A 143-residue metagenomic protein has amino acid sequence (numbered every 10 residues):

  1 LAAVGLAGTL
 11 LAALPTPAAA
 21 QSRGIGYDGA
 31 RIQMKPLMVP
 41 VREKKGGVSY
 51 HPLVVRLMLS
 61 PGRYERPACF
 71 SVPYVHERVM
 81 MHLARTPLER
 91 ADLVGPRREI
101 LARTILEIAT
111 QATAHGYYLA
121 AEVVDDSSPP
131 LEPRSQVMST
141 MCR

Functional and structural regions predicted by a protein language model:
L1-R143: Flexible, low-complexity charged segments
